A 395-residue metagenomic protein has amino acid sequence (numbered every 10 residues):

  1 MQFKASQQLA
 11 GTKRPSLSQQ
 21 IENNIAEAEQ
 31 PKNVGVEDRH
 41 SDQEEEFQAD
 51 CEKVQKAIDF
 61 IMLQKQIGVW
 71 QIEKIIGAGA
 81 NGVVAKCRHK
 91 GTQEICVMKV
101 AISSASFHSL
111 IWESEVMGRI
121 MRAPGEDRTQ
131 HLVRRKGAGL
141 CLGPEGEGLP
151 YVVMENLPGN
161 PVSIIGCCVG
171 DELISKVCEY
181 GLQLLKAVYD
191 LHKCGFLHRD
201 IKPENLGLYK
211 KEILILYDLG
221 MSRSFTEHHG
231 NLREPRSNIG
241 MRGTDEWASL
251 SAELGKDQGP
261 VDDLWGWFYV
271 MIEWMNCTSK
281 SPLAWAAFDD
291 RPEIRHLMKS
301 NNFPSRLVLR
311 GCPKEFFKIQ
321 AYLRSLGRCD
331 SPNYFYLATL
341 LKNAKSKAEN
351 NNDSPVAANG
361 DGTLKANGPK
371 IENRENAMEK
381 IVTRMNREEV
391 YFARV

Functional and structural regions predicted by a protein language model:
K13-K65, E73: Juxta-kinase regulatory segment immediately upstream of eukaryotic protein kinase catalytic domains
E73-G79, V84: Protein kinase glycine-rich loop
H89-E113: ATP-binding glycine-rich loop module of kinase domains
R134-P150: Short beta-strand micro-motifs within the conserved protein kinase catalytic domain, predominantly in the N-lobe
G146-N160: Conserved short submotifs of the Hanks-type protein kinase catalytic core that shape the nucleotide-binding pocket
Y180-G181: Activation segment signature within eukaryotic-like protein kinase domains
H192-Y209: Catalytic-loop of the protein kinase fold
Y209-R242: Activation segment/activation loop of eukaryotic-type protein kinase catalytic domains
